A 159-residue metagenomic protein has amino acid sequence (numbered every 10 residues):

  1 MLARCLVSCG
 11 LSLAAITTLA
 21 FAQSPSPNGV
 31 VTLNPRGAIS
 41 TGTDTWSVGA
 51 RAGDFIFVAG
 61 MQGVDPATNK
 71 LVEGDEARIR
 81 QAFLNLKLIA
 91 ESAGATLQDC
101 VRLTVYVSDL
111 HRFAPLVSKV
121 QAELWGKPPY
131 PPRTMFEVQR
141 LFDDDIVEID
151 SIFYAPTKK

Functional and structural regions predicted by a protein language model:
L2-L84, L88-A93, Q98-V101, V107-K159: N-terminal presequence-like segments and the immediate start of the first folded domain
